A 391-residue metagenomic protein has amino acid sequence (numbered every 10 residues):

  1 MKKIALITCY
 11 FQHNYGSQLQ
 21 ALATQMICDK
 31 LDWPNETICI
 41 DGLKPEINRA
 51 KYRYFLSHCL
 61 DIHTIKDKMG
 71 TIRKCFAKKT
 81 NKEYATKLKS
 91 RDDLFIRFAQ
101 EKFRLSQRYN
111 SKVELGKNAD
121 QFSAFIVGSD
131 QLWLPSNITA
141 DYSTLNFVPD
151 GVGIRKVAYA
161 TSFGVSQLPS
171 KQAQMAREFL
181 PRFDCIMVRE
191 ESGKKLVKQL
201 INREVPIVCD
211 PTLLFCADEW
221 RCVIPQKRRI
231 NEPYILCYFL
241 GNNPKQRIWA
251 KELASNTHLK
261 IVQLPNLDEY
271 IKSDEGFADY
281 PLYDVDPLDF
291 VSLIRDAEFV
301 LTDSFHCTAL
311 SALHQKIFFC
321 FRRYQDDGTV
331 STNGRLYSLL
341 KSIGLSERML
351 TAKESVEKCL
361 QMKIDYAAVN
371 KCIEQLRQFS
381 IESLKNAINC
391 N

Functional and structural regions predicted by a protein language model:
M1-N391: Active-site anion-handling motifs in enzyme catalytic cores
